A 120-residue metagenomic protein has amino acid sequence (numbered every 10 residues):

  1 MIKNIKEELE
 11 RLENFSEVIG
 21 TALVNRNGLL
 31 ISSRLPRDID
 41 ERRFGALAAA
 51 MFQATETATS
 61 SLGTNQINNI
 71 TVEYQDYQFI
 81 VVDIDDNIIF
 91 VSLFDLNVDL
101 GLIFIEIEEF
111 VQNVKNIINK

Functional and structural regions predicted by a protein language model:
M1-G20, N25-K120: Non-catalytic interaction/Regulatory regions outside core domains
